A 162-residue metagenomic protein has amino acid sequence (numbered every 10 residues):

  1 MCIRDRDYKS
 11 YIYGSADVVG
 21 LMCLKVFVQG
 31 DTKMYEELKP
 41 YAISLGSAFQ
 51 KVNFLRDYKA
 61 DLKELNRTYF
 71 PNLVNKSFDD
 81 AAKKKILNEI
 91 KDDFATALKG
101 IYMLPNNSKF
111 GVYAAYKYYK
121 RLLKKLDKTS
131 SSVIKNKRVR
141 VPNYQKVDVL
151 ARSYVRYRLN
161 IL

Functional and structural regions predicted by a protein language model:
R4-A48, Y58-L162: Catalytic cores of Mg2+-dependent Asp-rich isoprenoid enzymes
